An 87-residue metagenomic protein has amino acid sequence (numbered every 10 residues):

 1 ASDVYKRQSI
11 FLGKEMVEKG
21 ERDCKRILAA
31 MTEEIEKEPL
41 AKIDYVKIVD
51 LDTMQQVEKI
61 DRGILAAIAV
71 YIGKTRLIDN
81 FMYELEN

Functional and structural regions predicted by a protein language model:
A1-Y5: Short, small-residue-biased leader/transition segments that mark boundaries at the very start of proteins
K6-S9, I27, M31: General structural feature for long, well-ordered alpha-helical segments within catalytic domains of soluble enzymes
R7-K14, E18: Regular secondary-structure segments
E18-I27: Short, charged, surface-exposed loops that flank catalytic or proteolytic processing sites
A30-N87: Phosphate/ribose-recognition catalytic cores of enzymes acting on nucleotide-derived substrates
